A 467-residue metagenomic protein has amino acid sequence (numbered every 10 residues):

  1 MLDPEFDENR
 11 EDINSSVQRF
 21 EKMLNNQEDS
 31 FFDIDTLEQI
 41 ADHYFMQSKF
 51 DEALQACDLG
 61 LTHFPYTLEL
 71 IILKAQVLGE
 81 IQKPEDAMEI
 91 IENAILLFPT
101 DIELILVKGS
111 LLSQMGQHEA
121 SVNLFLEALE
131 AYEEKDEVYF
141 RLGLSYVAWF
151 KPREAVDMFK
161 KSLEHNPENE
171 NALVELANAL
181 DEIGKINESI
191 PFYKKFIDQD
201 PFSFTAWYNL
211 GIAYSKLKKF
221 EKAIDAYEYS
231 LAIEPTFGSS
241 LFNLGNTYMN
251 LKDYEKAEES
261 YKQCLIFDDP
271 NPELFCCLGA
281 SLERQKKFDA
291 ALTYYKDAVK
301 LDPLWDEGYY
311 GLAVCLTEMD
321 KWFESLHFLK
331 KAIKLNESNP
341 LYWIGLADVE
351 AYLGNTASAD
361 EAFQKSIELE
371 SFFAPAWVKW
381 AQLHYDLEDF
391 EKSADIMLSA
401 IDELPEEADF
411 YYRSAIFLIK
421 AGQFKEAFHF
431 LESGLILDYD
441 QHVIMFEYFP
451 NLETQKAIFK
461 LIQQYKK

Functional and structural regions predicted by a protein language model:
M46, E80, Q114-M115, A148-W149 (+10 more regions): Register position in tetratricopeptide repeats
H63-F64, L96-F98, A131-Y132, H165 (+8 more regions): Structural marker of alpha-solenoid helical repeat scaffolds
L73, V107, R141, E175 (+9 more regions): Canonical tetratricopeptide repeat
I416-V443, K466: TPR/TPR-like (Sel1-like) alpha-helical repeat modules
